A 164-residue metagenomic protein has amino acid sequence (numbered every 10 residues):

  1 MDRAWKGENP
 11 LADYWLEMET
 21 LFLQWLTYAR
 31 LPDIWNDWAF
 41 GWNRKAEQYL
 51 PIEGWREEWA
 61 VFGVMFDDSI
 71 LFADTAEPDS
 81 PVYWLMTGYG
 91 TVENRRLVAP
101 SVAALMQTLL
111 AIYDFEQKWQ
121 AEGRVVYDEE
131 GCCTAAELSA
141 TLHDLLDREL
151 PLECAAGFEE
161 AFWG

Functional and structural regions predicted by a protein language model:
M1-A76, S139-G164: A surface-exposed partner-binding patch
W5-E8, A12, R95-V102, C132 (+1 more regions): Generic detection of long, well-ordered alpha-helical segments
G7, D114, E122-R124, G131 (+1 more regions): Short, flexible coil/linker elements and helix-boundary hinge sites characteristic of intrinsically disordered
W55-R56, P81-Y83: Glycine-rich, often proline-containing surface loops adjacent to acidic residues and nearby aromatics that form
D68-F72, Y89-L97, T134: Short, surface-exposed beta-strand/loop "edge" segments at domain boundaries and coil↔beta transitions
A76-E77, T87: Low-complexity, glycine/alanine/valine/leucine- and proline-rich hydrophobic stretches
V82-W119: Compact, glycine/acidic-enriched structural inserts
K118-L142: Hydrophobic alpha-helical interaction segments
